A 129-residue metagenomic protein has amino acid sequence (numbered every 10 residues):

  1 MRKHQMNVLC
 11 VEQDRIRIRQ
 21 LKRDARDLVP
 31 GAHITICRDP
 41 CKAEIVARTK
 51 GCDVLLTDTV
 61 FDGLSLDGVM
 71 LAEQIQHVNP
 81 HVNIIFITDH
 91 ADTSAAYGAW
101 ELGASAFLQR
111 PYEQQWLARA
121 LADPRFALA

Functional and structural regions predicted by a protein language model:
K3-R17, L21-A25, I36, L55: Conserved acidic segment of CheY-like receiver
I36-V54, D62: Acidic, metal-coordinating helix/loop segments flanking the phosphotransfer/catalytic sites of two-component signaling
I45, L66-H81: Short amphipathic alpha-helix used as the core "switch/output" element in two-component signaling
L66, M70, H90-A106: Alpha4 helix (beta4-alpha4-beta5 surface) of REC/receiver domains from two-component response regulators
S94, Y112-A122: C-terminal output helix
A122-A129: The C-terminal output helix
